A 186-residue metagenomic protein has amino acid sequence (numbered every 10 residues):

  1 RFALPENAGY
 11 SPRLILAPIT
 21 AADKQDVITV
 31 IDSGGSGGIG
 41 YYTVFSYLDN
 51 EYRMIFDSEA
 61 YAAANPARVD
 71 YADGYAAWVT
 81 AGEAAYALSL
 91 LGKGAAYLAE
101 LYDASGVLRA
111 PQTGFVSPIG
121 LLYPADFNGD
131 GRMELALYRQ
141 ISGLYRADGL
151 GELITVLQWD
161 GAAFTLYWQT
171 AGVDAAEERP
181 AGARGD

Functional and structural regions predicted by a protein language model:
R1-D186: Beta-propeller-forming repeat regions
